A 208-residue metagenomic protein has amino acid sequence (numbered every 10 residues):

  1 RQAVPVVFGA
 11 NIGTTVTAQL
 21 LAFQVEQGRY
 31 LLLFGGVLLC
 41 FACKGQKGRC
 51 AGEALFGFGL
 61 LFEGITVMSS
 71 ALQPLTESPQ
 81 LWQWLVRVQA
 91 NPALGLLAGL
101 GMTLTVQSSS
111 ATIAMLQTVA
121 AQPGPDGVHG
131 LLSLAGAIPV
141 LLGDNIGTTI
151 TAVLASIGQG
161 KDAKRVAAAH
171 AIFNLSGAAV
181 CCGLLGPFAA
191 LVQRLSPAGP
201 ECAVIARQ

Functional and structural regions predicted by a protein language model:
R1-T15, Q19-G28, C40, T103-G147 (+3 more regions): Membrane-interfacial helix-loop connectors
Q2-A10, A54-F62, R87, G99-T103 (+2 more regions): Alpha-helical transmembrane segments of multi-pass membrane proteins, especially transporters and channels
G9, G13, L61, I65-S69 (+5 more regions): Alpha-helical transmembrane segments of polytopic integral membrane proteins, especially the permease/helical cores
L20-G35, L39-S70, T151-Q208: Juxtamembrane and boundary regions of transmembrane helices in multi-pass small-molecule transporters and channels
L55-G101, V119, H129: Helix-loop-helix hairpins and the membrane-proximal interhelical loops of multi-pass alpha-helical transport proteins
T76-R87, D126-L132, R194-R207: Inter-helical loop and helix-membrane interface segments of multi-pass membrane transporters/permeases
G95, G99, I113-A114, D144 (+4 more regions): Feature representing long, continuous alpha-helical segments
